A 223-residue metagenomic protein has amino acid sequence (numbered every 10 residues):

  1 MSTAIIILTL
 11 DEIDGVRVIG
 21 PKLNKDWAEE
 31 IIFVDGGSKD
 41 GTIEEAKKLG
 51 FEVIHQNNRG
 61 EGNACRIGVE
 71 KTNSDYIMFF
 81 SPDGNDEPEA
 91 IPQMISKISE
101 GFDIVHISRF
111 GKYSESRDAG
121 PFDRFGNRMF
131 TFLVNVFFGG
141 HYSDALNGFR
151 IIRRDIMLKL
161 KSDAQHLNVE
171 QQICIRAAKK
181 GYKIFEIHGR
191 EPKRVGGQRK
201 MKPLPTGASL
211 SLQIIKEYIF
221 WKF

Functional and structural regions predicted by a protein language model:
S2-A4, Q172: Cell-envelope/extracellular polymer assembly enzymes that use nucleotide-activated donors
L10-K25: Short, well-formed alpha-helical segments that are part of the catalytic scaffolds of diverse glycosyltransferases
D14-V18, D40-L49: Acidic helix N-cap motif at the loop->helix transition within catalytic regions of sugar-transfer enzymes
G20, A28-G37: Short beta-strand/loop segment that forms part of the nucleotide-sugar
E29-I32, I43-K71: Conserved donor nucleotide-binding strand/loop of the catalytic core
D35-I43, G84: A conserved acidic beta->alpha catalytic loop
N57-R59, N63-E70, Y76, E89-L167 (+3 more regions): Acceptor/aglycone-binding surface of glycosyltransferases and processive sugar-polymer synthases
S74-N85: Short beta-strand-to-loop acidic/aromatic patch adjacent to the donor-nucleotide binding site
